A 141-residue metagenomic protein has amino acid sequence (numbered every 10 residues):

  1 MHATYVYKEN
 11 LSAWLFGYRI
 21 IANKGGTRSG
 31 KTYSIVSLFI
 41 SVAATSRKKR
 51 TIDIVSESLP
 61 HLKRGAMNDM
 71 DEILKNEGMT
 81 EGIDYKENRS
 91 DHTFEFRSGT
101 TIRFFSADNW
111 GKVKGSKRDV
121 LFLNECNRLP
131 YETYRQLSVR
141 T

Functional and structural regions predicted by a protein language model:
M1-T141: Phosphate/NTP-binding elements of NTP-utilizing enzymes
